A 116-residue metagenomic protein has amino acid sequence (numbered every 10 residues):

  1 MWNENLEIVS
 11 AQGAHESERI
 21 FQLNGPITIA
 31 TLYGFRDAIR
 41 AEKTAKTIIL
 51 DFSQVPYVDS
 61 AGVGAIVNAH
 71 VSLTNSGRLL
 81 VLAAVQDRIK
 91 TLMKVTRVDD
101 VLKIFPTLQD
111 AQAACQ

Functional and structural regions predicted by a protein language model:
E4-D37: STAS-typified acidic loop motif
S10-G13, T44, L82, D110: Residue-level detector of intrinsically disordered, flexible termini and proteolytic processing junctions
P26-L102: Amphipathic alpha-helical interaction surfaces in cytosolic regulatory modules
D87, Q109-D110: Acidic phosphotransfer microenvironment of two-component signaling modules
K103-T107: Short acidic-hydrophobic, aromatic-tinged amphipathic segments that line or gate anion-handling sites
C115-Q116: A short, charged, amphipathic alpha-helix used as a generic interaction element across diverse proteins
